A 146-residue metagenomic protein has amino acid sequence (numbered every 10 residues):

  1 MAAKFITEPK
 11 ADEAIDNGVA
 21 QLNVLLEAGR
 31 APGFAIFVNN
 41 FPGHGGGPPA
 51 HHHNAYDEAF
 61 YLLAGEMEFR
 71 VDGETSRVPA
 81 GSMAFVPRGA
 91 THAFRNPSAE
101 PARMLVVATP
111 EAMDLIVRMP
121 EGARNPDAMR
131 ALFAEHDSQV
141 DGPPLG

Functional and structural regions predicted by a protein language model:
M1-D12, L145-G146: Basic/polar N-terminal segments that are highly enriched at the extreme N-terminus, encompassing both cleavable
E8, G73-T91: Short acidic-glycine-tyrosine-enriched beta hairpin
E13-A50, Y56-D57: A short glycine-rich, His/Asp/Glu-containing loop-to-beta-strand
G18, R70-E74: Short strand-coil-strand connectors
R30, E68, R88-M113: Ligand-binding loop in jelly-roll beta-barrel domains
V38-P42, H52-R70, V107: Short, conserved beta-strand element in jelly-roll/cupin
G65, G81, M104: Short hydrophobic/aromatic patches on the structural cores and recognition surfaces of FHA
L115-G146: Acidic/histidine-enriched, glycine/proline-rich intrinsically disordered or flexible terminal extensions
